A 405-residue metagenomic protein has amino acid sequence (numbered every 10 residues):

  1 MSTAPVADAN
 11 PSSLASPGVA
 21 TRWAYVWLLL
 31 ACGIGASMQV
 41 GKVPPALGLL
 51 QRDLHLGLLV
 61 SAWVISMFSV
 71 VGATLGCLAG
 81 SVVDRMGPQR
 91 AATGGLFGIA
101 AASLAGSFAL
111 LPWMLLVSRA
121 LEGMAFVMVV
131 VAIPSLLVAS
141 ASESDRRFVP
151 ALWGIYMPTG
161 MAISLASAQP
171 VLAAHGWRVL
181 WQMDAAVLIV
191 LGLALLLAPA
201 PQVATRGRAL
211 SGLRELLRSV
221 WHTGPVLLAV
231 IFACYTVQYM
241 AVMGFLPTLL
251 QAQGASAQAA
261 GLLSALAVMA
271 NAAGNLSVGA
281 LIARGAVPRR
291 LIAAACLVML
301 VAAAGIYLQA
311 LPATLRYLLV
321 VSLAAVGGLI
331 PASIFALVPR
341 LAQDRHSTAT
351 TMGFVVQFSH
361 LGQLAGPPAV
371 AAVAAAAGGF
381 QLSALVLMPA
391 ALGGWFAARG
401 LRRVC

Functional and structural regions predicted by a protein language model:
P44, G224-A265, A272-N275: Extracytoplasmic gate region of multi-pass secondary transporters
H55, G87, F108-M114, Q309-L311: Helix-breaking motifs and short loop linkers at transmembrane-helix boundaries and internal kinks in secondary membrane
T74-L110: Conserved MFS/SLC helix-loop-helix module at the cytosolic interface between two early adjacent transmembrane helices
R85-G95, A283-L297: Cytoplasmic membrane-interface "Motif A"-like loop-to-helix N-cap segments of 12-TM Major Facilitator Superfamily
S118-M157: Cytoplasmic helix-loop-helix junction between adjacent transmembrane helices in 12-TM secondary transporters
E143-D145, A151-P199: Helix-loop-helix hairpin linking two adjacent transmembrane segments in secondary transporters
P288-I334: C-terminal transmembrane helical hairpin of 12-TM major facilitator-type secondary transporters
R345-A377: A late C-terminal transmembrane helix in Major Facilitator Superfamily
